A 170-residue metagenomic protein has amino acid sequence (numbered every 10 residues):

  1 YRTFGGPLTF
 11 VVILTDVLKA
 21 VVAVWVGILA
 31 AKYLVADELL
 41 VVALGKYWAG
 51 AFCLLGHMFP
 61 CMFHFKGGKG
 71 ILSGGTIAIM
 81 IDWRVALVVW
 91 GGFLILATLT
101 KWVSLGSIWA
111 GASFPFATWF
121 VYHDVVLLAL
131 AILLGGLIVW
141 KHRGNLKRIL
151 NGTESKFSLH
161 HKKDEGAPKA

Functional and structural regions predicted by a protein language model:
Y1-G5, G27-A31, F52, K69-T100 (+1 more regions): Interfacial segments of multi-pass membrane proteins
Y1-V21, L39, M58-I71, T98-I108 (+1 more regions): Interhelical loop and helix-boundary elements at the membrane-water interface of polytopic inner-membrane proteins
L8-L14, L18-M62, I81-V88, G92-L94 (+1 more regions): Nucleotide and nucleotide-moiety/phosphate-recognizing core
I79, F120, W140, I149-L150: Hydrophobic residues in alpha-helical segments
L87, V103-G111, Y122-L134: Loop-to-transmembrane alpha-helix initiation sites
A117, L128-A129, V139-R143: Terminal transmembrane helical module of multi-pass membrane proteins
